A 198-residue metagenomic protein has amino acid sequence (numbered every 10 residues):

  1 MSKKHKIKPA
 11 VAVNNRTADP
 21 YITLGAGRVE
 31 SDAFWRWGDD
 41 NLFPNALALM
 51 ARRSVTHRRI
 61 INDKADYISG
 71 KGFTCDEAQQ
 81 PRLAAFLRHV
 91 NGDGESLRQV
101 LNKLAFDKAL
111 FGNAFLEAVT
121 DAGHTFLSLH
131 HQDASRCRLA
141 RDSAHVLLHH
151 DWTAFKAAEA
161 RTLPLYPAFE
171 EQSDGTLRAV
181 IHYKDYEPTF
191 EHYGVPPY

Functional and structural regions predicted by a protein language model:
S2-T56, I60-Y198: Structured, contiguous alpha/beta core segments that scaffold functional sites
